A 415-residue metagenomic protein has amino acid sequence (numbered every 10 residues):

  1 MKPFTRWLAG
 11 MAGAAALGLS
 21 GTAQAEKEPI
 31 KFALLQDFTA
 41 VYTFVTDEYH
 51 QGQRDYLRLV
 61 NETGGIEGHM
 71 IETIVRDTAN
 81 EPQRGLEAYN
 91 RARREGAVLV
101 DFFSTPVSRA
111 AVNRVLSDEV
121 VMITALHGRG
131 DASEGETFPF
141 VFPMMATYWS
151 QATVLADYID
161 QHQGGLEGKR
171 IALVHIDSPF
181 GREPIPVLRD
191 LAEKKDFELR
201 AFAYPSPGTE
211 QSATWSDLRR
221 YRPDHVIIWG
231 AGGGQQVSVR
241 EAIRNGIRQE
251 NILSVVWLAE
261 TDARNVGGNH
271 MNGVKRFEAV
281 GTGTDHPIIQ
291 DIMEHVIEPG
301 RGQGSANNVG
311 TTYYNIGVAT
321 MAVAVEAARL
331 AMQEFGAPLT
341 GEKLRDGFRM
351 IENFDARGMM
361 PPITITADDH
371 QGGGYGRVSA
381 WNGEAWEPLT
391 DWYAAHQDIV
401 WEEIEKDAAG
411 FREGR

Functional and structural regions predicted by a protein language model:
M1-K31, E405-R415: Short, low-complexity disordered leader/linker segments with a strong preference for bacterial N-terminal type II
K27-P29, F44-Q51, T63-G135, M144 (+2 more regions): Beta-alpha junction/loop-to-helix N-cap segments that form part of ligand/metal-binding clefts
P29-R54, R76-P82, V174-E183, V309-I316: Extracytoplasmic "Venus flytrap"
T78, I123, R129-S133, P207 (+2 more regions): Venus flytrap/periplasmic-binding-protein-like
A92-T105, I123-A125, R170-H175, R222-G232 (+3 more regions): Periplasmic-binding protein-like
G130-D131, P139-G246, G283-Q290: Extracellular/periplasmic Venus flytrap/periplasmic-binding protein
A242-A319, W392-H396, E405-D407, F411-G414: Extracellular/periplasmic periplasmic-binding protein-like sensory domains
R301-Y314, V325-T390, R415: Segments of small-molecule ligand-sensing domains
